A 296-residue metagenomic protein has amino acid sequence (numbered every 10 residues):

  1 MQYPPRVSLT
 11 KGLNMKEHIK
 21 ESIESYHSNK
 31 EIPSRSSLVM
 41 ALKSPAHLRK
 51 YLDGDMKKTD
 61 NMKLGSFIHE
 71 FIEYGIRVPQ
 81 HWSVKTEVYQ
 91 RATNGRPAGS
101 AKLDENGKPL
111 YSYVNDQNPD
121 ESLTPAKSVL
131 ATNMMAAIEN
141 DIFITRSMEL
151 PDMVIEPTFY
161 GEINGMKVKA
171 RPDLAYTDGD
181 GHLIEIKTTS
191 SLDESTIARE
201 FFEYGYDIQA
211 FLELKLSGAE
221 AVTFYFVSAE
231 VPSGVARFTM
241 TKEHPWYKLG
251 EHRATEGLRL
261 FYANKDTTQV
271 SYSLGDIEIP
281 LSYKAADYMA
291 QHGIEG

Functional and structural regions predicted by a protein language model:
Y3-R171: Metal-dependent nuclease catalytic cores that hydrolyze phosphodiester bonds in DNA/RNA, characterized by
D55-K57, D116-L123, S195-Y204, M240-E243: Short histidine-centered catalytic/ligand-binding loop motif
K63, K169, G205-L212, L249: Short, well-structured alpha-helical interface segments that form or flank functional binding sites
I144-P151, Y176-H182, K215-V222: Secondary-structure boundary elements
Y160, T189-S191, A229-P232: Short, solvent-exposed loop/turn segments at secondary-structure junctions
G165-K169, Y176, G181, A219 (+1 more regions): Coil-to-beta-strand transition motifs
A170-T196, E213: Conserved catalytic cores of phosphodiester-cleaving nucleases, focusing on short active-site segments
E200-F202, L212-G296: Metal-dependent nuclease catalytic regions and adjoining charged, substrate-binding loops involved in nucleic-acid end
